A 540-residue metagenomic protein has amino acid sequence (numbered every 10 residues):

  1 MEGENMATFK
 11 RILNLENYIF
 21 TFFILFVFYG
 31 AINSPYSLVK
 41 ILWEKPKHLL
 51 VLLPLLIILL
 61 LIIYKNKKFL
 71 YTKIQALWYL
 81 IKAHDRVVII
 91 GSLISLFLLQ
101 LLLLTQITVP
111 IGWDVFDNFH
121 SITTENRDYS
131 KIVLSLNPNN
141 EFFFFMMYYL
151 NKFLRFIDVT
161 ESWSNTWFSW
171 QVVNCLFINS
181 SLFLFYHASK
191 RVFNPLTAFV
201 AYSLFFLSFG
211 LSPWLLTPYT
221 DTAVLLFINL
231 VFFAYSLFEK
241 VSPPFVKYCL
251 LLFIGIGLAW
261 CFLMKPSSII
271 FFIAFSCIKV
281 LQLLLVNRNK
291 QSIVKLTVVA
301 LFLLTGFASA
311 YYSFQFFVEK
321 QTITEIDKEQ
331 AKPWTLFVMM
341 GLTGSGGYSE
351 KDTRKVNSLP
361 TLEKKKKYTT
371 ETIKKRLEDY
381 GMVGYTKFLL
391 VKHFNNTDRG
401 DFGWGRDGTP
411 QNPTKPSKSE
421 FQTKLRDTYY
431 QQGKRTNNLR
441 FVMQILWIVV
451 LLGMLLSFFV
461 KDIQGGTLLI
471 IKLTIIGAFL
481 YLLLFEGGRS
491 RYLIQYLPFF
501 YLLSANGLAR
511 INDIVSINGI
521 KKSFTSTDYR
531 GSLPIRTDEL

Functional and structural regions predicted by a protein language model:
M1-L101, V298-L303, D528-S532, R536-L540: Start-transfer (signal-anchor) and selected internal transmembrane alpha helices of multi-pass inner/ER membrane
V133-W163: Short hydrophobic/aromatic helix or loop-helix immediately within or flanking a transmembrane segment in polytopic
N165, S169, V173-N174, T397-I476: Membrane-interface anchor segments at the N-terminal boundary of transmembrane helices in multi-pass membrane enzymes
V172-V192, L230, G453-F459: Transmembrane-helix motifs of polytopic, lipid-linked glycan transferases
F185-L207, T467-L469: Transmembrane-helix signature of polytopic, membrane-embedded enzymes that assemble or transfer cell-envelope glycans
G210-V224, S267: Short acidic/glycine- and proline-prone juxtamembrane loop motifs at membrane-interface regions of multi-pass membrane
V231-C249: Membrane-interface transmembrane helices that cradle and orient dolichyl/undecaprenyl
E319-S419: Membrane-proximal stem/loop segments at transmembrane-domain junctions that anchor or position
